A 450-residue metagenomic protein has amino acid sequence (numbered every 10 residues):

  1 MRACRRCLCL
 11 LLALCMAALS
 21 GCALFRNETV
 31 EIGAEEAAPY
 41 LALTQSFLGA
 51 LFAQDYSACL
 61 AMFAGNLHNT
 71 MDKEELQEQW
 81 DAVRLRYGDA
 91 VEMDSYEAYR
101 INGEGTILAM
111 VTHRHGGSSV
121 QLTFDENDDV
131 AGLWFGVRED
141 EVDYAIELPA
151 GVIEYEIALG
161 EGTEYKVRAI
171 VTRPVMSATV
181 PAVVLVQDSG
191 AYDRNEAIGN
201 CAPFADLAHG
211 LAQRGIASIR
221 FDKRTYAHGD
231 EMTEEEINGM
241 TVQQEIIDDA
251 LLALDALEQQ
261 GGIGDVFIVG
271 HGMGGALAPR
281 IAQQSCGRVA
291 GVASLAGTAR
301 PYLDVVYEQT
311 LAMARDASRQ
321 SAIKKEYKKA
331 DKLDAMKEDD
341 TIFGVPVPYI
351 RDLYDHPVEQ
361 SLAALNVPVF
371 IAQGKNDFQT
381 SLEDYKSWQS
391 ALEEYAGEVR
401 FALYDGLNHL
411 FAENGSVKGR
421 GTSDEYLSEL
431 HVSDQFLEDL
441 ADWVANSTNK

Functional and structural regions predicted by a protein language model:
A42, S57-E104: Short solvent-exposed beta->alpha transition segments
R138-A178: N-terminal cap/lid segment of alpha/beta-hydrolase-fold proteins
M176-Q213: Short, surface-exposed "cap/lid" segments of acyl-processing enzymes
D206-D230: Conserved alpha/beta-hydrolase
N238-Q260: Alpha/beta-hydrolase active-site loop
G291-A364: Accessory cap/linker subdomain of secreted extracellular hydrolases
L365, I371-Q373: Short beta-strand/loop motif that positions the catalytic acidic residue of the alpha/beta-hydrolase fold
L410, V417-K450: Catalytic active-site module of serine/aspartate enzymes centered on a nucleophile-bearing elbow/loop
